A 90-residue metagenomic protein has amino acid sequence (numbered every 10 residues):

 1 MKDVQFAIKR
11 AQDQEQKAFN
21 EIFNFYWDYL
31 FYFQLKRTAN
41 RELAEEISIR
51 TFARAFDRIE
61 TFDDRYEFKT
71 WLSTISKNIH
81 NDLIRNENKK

Functional and structural regions predicted by a protein language model:
M1-D28: N-terminal module of bacterial RNA polymerase sigma factors
Q12-D13, R50-E67, N86-N88: Sigma70-family region 2
D13, K17, F25, R41 (+2 more regions): Residues at alpha-helix boundaries and the short loops/turns that link adjacent helices
A18-E21, Y29, L43-E46, E67-I75: Amphipathic alpha-helical recognition patches that constitute DNA-binding helices
F23-R41, R58: Amphipathic, Lys/Arg- and hydrophobic-enriched alpha-helical face
L30, Q34, I59, L72 (+1 more regions): Hydrophobic-face residues of short alpha-helical interaction/recognition segments
T38, T51, T70, T74: Ser/Thr-centric signal marking residues that sit in or immediately flank functional binding/regulatory motifs
